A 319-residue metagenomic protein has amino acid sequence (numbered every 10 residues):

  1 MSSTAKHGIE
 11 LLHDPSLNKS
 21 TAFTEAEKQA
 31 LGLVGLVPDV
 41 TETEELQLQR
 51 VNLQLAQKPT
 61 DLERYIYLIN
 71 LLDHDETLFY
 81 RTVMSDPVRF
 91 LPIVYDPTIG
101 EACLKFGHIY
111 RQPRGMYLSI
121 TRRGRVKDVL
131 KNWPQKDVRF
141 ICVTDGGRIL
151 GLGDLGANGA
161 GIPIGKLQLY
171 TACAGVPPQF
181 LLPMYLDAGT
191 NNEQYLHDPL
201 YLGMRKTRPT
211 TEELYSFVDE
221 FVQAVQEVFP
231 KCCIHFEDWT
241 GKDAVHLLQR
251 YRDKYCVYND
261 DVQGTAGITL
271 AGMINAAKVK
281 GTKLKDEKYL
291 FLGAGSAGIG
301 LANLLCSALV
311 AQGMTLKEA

Functional and structural regions predicted by a protein language model:
M1-C256: N-terminal ligand-binding/catalytic initiation module
K254, N259-A319: Glycine-rich phosphate/diphosphate-binding loop of Rossmann-like nucleotide-binding domains
